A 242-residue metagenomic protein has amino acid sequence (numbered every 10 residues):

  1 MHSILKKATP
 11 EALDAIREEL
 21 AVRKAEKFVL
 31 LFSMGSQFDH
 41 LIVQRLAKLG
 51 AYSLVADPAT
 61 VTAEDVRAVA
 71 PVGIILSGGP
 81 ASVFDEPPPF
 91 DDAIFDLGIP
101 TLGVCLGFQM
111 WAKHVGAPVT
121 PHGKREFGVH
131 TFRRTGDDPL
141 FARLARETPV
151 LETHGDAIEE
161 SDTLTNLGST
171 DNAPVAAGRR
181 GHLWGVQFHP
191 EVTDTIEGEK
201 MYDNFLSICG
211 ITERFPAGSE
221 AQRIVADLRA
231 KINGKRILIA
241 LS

Functional and structural regions predicted by a protein language model:
H2-K6, D14, E19, E26-F32 (+6 more regions): Flexible gly/pro-rich beta->alpha loop and the following alpha-helix that scaffold active-site loops
E18-A21, A176: Short, flexible, solvent-exposed loop/turn segments with mixed acidic/basic and small polar residues
K27, T148, K235: Nucleotide donor/acceptor-binding cores
L76, E86-V104, Q109-E199: Pocket-forming structural segment of enzyme catalytic cores
K235-S242: Phosphate-binding active sites in nucleotide-utilizing proteins
